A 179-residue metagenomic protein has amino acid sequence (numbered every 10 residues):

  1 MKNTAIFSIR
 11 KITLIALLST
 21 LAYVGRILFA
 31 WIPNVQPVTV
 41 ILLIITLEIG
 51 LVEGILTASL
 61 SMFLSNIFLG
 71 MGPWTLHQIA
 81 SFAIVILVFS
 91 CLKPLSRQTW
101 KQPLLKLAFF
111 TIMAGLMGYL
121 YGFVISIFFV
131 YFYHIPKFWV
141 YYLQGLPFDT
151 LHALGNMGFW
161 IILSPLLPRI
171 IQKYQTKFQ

Functional and structural regions predicted by a protein language model:
M1-I44, E48, V52, L56: Hydrophobic transmembrane alpha-helices
K2, K11-L18, T57, H77-V130: Short helix-perturbing small/polar motifs within transmembrane alpha-helices
Y23-V35, S59-K93: Interfacial aromatic-anchored transmembrane helix boundaries in multi-pass membrane proteins
N34-E48, W74-Q78, M113-L120: Alpha-helical transmembrane segments of integral membrane proteins, especially early/N-terminal helices
V38-L42, S81-V85, F159: Hydrophobic core segments of transmembrane alpha-helices in multi-pass, intramembrane catalytic enzymes
E48-V52, V88-Q98, P165-Q172: Structural signal for the C-terminal ends of transmembrane alpha-helices and the immediately following loop
G72-L76, P103-Q179: Membrane-embedded alpha-helical hairpins and interfacial helices in multi-pass inner-membrane proteins
